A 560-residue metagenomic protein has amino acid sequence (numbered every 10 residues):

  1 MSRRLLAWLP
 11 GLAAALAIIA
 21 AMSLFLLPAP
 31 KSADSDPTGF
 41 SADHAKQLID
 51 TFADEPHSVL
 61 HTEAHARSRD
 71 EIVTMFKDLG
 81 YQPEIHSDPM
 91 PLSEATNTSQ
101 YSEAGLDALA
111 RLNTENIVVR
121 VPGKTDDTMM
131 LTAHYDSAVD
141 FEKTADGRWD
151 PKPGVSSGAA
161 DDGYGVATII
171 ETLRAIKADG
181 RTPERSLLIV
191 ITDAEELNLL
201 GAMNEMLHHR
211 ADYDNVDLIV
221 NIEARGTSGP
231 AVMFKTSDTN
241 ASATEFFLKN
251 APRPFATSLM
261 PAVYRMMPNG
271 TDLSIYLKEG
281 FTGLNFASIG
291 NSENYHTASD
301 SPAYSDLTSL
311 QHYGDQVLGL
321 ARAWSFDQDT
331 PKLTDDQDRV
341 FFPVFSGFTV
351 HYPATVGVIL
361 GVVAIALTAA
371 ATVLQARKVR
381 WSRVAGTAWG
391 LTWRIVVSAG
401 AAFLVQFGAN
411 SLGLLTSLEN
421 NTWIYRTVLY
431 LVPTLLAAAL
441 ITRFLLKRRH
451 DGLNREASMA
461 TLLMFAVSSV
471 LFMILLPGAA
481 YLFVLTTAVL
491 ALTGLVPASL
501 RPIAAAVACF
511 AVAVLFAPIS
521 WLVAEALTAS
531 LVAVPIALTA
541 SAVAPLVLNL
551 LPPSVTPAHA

Functional and structural regions predicted by a protein language model:
S2-P10: N-terminal membrane topogenic signal
L9-M22, T556-A560: Internal/C-terminal transmembrane anchor helices
M22-P30: Structural signal for alpha-helical transmembrane segments and their membrane-water exit/capping regions in multi-pass
P30-H351: Soluble extramembrane regions of membrane proteins in the secretory/endomembrane system
Y213-M233, T355-V379: C-terminal domain-closing interface element
V344-V363, E419-T427: Juxtamembrane/start-of-transmembrane alpha-helix segments at the extracytoplasmic/lumenal side of membrane anchors
I365-A560: Alpha-helical transmembrane segments of integral membrane proteins
